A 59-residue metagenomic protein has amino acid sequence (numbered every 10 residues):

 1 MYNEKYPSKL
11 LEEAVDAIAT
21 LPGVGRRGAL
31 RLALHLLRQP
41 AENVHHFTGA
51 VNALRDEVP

Functional and structural regions predicted by a protein language model:
Y2-P22: Extended, structured, electrostatic nucleic-acid-contact surfaces
L36: Long, charge-dense, solvent-exposed interaction surfaces that engage phosphate-rich ligands
Q39-P40: Compact, charge-rich alpha-helical regulatory domains located at protein termini
A50-P59: Cys/His-rich short segments
